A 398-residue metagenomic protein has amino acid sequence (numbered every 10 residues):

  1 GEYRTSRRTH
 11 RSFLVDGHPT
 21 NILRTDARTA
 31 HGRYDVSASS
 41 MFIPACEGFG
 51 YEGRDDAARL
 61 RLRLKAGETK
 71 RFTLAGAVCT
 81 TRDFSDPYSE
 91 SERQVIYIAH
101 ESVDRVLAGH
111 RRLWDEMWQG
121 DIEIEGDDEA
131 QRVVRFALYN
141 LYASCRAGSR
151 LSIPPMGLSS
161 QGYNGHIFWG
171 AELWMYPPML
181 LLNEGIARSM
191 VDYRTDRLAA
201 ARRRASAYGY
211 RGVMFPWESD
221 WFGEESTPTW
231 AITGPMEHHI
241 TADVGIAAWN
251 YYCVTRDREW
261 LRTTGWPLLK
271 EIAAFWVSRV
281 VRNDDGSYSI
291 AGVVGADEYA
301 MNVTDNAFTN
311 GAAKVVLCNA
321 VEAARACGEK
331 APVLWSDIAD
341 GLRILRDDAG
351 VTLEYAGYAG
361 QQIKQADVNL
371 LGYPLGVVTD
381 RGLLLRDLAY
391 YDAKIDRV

Functional and structural regions predicted by a protein language model:
G1-Y163: Acidic/polar, glycine-enriched structural segments that form the non-catalytic walls/loops of the carbohydrate-binding
T73-A75, L269, A274-R279, L388-V398: Structured mid-domain segments that build the active-site/substrate or prosthetic-cofactor binding neighborhood
G126, S159-W169, P228-T241, D297-N310 (+2 more regions): Solvent-exposed loop and edge beta-strand segments that line ligand/cofactor-binding and catalytic clefts
R135-Y142, Q161-G165, W169-L180, M236-N250 (+2 more regions): Contiguous, well-ordered alpha-helical segments that form the cores/surfaces of helical PPI scaffolds
F136-A143, Y193-A200, P267-R279, V315 (+2 more regions): Alpha-helical scaffold segments in carbohydrate-active enzymes
C145-S159, G185-I246, Y252, E259-T263 (+3 more regions): Helix-terminus loop motifs that line ligand-binding clefts
I167-D196, I246, T263, C318 (+1 more regions): Active-site core of glycosidic bond-cleaving carbohydrate-active enzymes
E225-P228, F275-E329: Acidic/histidine-rich catalytic neighborhood
